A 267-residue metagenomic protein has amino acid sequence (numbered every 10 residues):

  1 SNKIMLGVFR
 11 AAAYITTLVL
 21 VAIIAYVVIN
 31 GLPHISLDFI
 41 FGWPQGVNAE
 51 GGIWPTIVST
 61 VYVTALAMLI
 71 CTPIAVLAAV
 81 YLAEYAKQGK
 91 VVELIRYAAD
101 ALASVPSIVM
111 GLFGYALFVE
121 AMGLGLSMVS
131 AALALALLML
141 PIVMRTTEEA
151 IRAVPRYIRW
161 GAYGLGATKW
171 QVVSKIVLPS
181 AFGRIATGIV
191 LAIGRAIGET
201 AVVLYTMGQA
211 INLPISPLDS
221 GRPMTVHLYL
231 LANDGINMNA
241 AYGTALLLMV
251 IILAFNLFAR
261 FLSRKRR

Functional and structural regions predicted by a protein language model:
S1-A11, V27-A67, L230-N239: Periplasmic/extracellular loop-to-transmembrane helix junction in inner-membrane transport proteins
S1-I15, A259-R267: Transmembrane alpha-helical segments of polytopic membrane transport and secretion proteins
V47, G51, V203-M249: Interhelical loop and adjacent transmembrane-helix boundary motif in polytopic membrane transport permeases
A67-A99, L112, E120, A259-R264: Transmembrane-helix boundary motif in ABC transporter permease subunits
M68, T146, K169-Y205: Transmembrane alpha-helices
D100-L138: Generic hydrophobic transmembrane alpha-helix motif, especially the helices
P106, L165-G166, P179: Glycine/proline-centered hinge or cleavage motifs at structural transition points of membrane proteins
E148, R152, R156, Y163 (+2 more regions): C-terminal transmembrane helix and the adjacent membrane-cytosol boundary/short C-terminal tail of inner/organellar
